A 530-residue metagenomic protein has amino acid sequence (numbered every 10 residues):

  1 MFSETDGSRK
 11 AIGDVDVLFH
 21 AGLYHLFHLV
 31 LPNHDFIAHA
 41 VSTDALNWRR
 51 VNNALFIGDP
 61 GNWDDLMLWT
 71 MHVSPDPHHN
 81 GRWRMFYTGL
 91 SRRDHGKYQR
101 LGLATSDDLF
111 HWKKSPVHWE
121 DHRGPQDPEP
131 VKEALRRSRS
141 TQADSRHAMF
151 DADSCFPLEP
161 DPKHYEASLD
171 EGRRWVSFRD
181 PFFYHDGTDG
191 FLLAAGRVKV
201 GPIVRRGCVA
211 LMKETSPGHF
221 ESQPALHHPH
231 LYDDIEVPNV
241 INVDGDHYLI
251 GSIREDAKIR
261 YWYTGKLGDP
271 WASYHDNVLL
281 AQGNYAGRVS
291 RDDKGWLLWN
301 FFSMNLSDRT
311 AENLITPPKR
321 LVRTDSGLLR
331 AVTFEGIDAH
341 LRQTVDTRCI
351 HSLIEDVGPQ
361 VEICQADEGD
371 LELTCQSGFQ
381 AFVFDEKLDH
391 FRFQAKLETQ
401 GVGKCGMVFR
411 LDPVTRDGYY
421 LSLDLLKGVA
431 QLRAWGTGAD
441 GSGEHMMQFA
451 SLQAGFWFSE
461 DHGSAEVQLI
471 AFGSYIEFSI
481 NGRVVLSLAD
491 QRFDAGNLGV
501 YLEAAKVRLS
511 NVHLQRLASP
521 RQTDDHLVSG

Functional and structural regions predicted by a protein language model:
M1-Y232, E236, N242-A281, K294 (+7 more regions): Beta-rich carbohydrate-recognition and catalytic domains
D14-V15, K199-V200, V237-P238, A286-G287 (+5 more regions): Generic recognition of flexible, low-complexity loop/linker segments
A21-L23, D293-G295, A366-G369, K427: Short, solvent-exposed coil/turn segments at beta-strand boundaries
M85, L298-N300, G428-A430: A short hydrophobic beta-strand element
I235, N284, H390: Short, well-structured alpha-helical interface segments that form or flank functional binding sites
A286-W299: Hydrophobic membrane-spanning alpha-helices of multi-pass integral membrane proteins
E312-G530: Extracellular glycan-recognition regions
